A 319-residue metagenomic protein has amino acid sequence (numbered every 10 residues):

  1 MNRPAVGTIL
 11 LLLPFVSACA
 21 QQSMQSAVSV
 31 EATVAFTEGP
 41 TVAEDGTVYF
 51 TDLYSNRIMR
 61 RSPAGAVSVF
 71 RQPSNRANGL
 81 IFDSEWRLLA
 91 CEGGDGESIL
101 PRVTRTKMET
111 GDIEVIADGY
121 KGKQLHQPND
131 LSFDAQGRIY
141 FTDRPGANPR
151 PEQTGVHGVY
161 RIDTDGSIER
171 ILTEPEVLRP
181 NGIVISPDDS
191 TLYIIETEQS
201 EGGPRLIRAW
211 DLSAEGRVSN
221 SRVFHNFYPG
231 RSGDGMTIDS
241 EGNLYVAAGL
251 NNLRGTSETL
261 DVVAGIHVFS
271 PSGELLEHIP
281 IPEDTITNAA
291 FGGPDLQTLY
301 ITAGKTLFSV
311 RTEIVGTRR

Functional and structural regions predicted by a protein language model:
M1-P4: Positively charged n-region of N-terminal signal peptides that target proteins for export
G7-S17: Bacterial N-terminal signal peptides
C19-R319: Sequence-structural signature of mature extracellular/luminal beta-sheet repeat domains, prominently beta-propellers
